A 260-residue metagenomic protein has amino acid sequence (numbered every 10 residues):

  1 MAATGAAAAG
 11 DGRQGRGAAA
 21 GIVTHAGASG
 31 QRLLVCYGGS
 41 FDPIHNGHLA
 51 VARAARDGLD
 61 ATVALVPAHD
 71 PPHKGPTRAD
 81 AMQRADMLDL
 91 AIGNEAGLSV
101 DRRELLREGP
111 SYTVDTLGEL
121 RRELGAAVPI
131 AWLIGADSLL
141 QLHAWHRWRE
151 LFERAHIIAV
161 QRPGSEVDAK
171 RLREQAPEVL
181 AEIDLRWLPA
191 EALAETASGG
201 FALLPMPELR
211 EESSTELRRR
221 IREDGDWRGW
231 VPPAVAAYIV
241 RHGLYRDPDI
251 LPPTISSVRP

Functional and structural regions predicted by a protein language model:
M1-P260: Nucleotidyltransferase catalytic core that binds NTPs
